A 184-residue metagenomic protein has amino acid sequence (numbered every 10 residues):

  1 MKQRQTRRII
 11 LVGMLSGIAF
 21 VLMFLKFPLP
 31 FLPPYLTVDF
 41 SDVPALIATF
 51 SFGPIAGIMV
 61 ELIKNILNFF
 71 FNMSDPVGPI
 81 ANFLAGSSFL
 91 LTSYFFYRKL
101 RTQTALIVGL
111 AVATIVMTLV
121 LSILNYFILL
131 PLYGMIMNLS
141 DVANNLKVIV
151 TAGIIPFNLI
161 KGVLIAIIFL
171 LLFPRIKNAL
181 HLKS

Functional and structural regions predicted by a protein language model:
M1-S184: Loop-helix junctions at membrane interfaces
